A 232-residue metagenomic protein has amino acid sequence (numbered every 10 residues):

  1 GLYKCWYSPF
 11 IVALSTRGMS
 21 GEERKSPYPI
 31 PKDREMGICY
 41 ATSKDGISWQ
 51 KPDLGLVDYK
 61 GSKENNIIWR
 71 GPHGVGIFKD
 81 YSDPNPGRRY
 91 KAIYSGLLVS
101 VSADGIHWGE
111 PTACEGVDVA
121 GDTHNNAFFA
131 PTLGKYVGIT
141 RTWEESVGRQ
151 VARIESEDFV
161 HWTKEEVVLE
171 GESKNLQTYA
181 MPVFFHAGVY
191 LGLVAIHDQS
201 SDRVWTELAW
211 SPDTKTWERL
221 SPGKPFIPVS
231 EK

Functional and structural regions predicted by a protein language model:
G1-Y179, F185-K232: Beta-rich carbohydrate-recognition and catalytic domains
